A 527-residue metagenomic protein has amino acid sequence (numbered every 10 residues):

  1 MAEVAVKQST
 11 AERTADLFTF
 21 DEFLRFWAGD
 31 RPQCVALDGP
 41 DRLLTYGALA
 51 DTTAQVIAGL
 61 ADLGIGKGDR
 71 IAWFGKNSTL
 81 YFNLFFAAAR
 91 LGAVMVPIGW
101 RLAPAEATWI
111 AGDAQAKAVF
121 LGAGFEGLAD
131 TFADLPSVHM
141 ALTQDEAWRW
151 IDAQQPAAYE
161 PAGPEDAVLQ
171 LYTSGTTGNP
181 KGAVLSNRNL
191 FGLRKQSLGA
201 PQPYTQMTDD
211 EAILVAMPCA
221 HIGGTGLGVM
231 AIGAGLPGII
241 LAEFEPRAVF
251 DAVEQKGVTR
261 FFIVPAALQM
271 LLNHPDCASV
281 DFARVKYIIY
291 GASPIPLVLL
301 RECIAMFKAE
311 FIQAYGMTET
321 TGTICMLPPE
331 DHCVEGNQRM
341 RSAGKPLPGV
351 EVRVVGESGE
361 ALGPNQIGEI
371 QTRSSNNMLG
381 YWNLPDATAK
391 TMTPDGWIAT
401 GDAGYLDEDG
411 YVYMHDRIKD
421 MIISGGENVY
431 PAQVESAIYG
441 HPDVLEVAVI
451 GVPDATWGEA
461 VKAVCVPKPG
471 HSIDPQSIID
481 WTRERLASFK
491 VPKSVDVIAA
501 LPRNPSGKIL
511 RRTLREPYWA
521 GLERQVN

Functional and structural regions predicted by a protein language model:
E12-D16, R25, Q33-S78, F82-F86 (+1 more regions): Conserved AMP-binding/adenylate-forming core of the ANL superfamily
Q33, Q154-Y172, G178-N179, Y204-A212: Conserved pre-ATP/AMP-binding loop-to-beta segment of ANL
T45-A48, V168-K195: Conserved AMP-binding A3 loop
D62-L63, R90-D152, E160, P469-H471: Structural core segment of the AMP-binding/adenylate-forming
W73, L102, V119-L121, F261 (+7 more regions): AMP-binding/adenylate-forming catalytic core of the ANL superfamily
F191-A212, A220-T259, H274: Conserved AMP-binding/adenylation subdomain of ANL enzymes
G233, V258-I263, H274-Q338, E351 (+1 more regions): Gly/Ser/Thr-rich phosphate-binding loop
K345-G349, S358-T391, E427-V429: Conserved ATP/PPi-binding loop(s) of AMP-dependent carboxylate-activating enzymes
